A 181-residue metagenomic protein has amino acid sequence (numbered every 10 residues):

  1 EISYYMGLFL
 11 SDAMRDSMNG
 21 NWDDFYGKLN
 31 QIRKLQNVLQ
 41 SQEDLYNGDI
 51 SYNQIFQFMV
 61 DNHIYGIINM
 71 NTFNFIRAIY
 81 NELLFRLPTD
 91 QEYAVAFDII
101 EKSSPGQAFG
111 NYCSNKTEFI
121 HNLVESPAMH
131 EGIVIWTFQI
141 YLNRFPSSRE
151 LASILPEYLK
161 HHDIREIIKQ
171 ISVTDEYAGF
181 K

Functional and structural regions predicted by a protein language model:
E1-K181: Composition-driven recognition of low-complexity segments enriched in small/aliphatic/hydroxylated residues
